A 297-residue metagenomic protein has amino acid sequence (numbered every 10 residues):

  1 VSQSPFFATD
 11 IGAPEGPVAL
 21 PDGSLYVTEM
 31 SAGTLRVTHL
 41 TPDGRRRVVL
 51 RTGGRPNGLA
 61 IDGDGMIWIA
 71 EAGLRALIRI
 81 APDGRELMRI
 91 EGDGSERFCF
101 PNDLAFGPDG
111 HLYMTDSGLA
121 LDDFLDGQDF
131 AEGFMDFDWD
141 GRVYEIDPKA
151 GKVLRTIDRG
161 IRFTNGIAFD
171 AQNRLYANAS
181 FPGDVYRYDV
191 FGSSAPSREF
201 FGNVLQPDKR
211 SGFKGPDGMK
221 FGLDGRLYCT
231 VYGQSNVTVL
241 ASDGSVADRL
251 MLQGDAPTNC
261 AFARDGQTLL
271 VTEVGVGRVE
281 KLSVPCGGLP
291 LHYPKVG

Functional and structural regions predicted by a protein language model:
S2-A8, G44-L50, R85-G94, K152-D158 (+2 more regions): A short beta-strand motif characteristic of beta-propeller blades
T9-D22, T52-E71, G94-L112, F137-R142 (+4 more regions): Beta-rich, blade/repeat-based domains predominating in secreted/periplasmic proteins but also intracellular
M30-T34, A72-G73, L121-D140, S180-F181 (+2 more regions): Short, solvent-exposed loop/turn segments at conserved positions within beta-propeller repeat blades
R36-T38, A76-I78, G141-Y144, D184-Y186 (+2 more regions): A short loop-to-beta-strand structural motif that recurs across blades of beta-propeller domains
L40-G44, A81-R85, D147-A150, D189-S193 (+2 more regions): Short loop/turn segments that connect beta-strands within beta-propeller blades
L77-E132, D140: Asp-box/WD-like beta-propeller blade repeats and closely related beta-sheet repeat scaffolds
Y186-T258: Glycine/small-residue-rich hydrophobic helix-like segments
N259-G297: Blade-level signature of beta-propeller repeat domains, shared across WD40, Kelch, NHL, RCC1 and BNR/Asp-box propellers
